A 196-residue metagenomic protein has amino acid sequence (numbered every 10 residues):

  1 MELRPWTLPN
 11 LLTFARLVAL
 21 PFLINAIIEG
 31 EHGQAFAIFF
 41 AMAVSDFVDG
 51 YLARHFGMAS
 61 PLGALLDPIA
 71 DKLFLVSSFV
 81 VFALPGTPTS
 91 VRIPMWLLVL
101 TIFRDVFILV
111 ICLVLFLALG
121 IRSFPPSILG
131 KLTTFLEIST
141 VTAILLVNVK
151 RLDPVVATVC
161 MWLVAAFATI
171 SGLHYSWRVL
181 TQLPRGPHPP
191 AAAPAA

Functional and structural regions predicted by a protein language model:
M1-A196: Alpha-helical transmembrane bundles and membrane-interface segments of multipass inner-membrane proteins
